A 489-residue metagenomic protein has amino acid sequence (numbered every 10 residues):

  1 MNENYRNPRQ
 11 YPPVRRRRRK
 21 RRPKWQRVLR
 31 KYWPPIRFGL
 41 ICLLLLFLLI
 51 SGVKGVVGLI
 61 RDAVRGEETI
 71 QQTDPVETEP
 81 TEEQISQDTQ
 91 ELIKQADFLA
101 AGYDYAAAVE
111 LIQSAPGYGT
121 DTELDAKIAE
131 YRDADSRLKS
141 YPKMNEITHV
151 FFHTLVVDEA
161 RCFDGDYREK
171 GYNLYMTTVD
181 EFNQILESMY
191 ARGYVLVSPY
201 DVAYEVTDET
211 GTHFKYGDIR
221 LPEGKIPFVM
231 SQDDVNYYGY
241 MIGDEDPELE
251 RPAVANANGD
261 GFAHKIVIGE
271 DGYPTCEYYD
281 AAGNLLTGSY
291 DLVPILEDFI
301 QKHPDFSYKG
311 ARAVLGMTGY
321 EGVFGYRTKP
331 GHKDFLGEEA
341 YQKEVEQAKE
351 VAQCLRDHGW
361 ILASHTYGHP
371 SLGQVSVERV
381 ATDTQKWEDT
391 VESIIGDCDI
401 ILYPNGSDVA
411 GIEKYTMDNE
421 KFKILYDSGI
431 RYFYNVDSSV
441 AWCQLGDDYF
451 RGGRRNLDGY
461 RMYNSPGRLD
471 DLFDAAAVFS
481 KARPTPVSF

Functional and structural regions predicted by a protein language model:
M1-V28: N-terminal targeting leaders characterized by basic, low-complexity, disordered sequences that direct proteins
R21-L44: N-terminal Sec-pathway targeting helices
C42, L46, G58, D166-Y172: N-terminal accessory beta-strand-rich subdomains and adjacent acidic, glycine-rich linkers that precede catalytic cores
L43-V56, F489: Hydrophobic alpha-helical membrane-insertion segments, chiefly the h-region of N-terminal signal peptides
G55-S140: N-terminal, intrinsically disordered, polar/charged segments of Gram-positive cell-envelope systems that serve as
A106-D121, R132-D133, R137-V202, G211-M230 (+4 more regions): C-terminal active-site subregion of NodB/CE4 polysaccharide deacetylases
N145, V150-G165, E169, T210 (+3 more regions): Metal-dependent polysaccharide deacetylase catalytic core of the NodB/CE4 family, i.e., the active-site-bearing domain
